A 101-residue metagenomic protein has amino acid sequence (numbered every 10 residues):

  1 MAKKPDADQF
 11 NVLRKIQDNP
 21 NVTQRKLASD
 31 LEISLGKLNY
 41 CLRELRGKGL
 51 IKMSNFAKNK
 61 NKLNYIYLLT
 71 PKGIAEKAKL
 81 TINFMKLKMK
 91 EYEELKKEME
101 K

Functional and structural regions predicted by a protein language model:
A2-Q9, T23, S54-K77: Short, cationic-aromatic polyanion-contact patches
F10-R14: Pre-recognition alpha-helix immediately N-terminal to the DNA-recognition helix within helix-turn-helix or winged-helix
R25, G36: Key DNA-contact positions within bacterial/archaeal DNA-binding proteins
S29, R46: Alpha-helical residues within the helix-turn-helix
A75-K101: Amphipathic alpha-helical dimerization/coiled-coil segments that flank or bridge DNA-binding/regulatory modules
